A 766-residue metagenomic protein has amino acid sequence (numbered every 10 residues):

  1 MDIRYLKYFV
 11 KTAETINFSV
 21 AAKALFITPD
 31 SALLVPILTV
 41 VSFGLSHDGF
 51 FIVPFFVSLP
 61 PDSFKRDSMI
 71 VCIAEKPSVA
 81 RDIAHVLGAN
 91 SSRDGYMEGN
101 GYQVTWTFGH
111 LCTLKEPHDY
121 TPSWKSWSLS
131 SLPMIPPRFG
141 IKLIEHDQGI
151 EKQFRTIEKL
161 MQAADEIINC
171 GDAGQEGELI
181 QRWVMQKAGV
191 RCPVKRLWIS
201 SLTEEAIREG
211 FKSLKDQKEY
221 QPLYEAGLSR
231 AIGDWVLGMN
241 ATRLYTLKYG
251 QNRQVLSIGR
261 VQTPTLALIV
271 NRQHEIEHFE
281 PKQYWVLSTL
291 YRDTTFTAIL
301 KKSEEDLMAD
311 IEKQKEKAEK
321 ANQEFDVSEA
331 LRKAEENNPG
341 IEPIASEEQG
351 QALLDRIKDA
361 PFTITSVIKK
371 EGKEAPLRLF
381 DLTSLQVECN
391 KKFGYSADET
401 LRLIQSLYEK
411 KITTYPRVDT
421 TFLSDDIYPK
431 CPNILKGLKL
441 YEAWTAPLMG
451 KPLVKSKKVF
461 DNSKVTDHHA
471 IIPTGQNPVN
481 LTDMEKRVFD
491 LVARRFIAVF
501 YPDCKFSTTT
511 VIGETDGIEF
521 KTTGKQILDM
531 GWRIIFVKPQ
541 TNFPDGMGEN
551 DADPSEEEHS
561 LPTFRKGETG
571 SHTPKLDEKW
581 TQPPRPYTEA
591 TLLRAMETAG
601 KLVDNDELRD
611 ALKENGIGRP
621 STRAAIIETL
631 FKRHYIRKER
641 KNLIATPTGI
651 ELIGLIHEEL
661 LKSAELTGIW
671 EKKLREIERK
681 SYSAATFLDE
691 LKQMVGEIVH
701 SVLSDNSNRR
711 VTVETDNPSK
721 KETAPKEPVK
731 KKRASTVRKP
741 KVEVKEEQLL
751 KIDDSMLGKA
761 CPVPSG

Functional and structural regions predicted by a protein language model:
M1-T39, S46: N-terminal helix-turn-helix
F18, L382, Q386: Helix-turn-helix DNA-binding elements, focusing on the entry/boundary residues of the two helices that contact DNA
A24-L25, E388, K392, A595: Residues within the alpha-helical elements of helix-turn-helix
S63-W235, M239, G340-I344, Q351 (+2 more regions): Intrinsically disordered, low-complexity regulatory segments
M69-V71, R93, I150, K187 (+7 more regions): Basic, low-complexity terminal or inter-domain segments flanking catalytic cores
A206-Y291: C-terminal or mid-to-C-terminal helical accessory/interaction module adjacent to the motor/catalytic core
N252, V270-I344, K392: C-terminal helical "lid" subdomain and adjoining coupling/linker elements of P-loop NTPases
K317-A318, F325-R378: Metal- or metallocofactor-binding catalytic centers and their adjacent structured scaffolds across diverse enzyme
